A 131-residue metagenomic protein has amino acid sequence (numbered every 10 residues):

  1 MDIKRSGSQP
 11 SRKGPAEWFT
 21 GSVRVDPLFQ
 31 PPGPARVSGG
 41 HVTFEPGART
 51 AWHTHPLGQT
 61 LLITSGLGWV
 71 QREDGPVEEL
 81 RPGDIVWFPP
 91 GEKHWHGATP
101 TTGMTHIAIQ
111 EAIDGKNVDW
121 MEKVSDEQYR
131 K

Functional and structural regions predicted by a protein language model:
M1-V37, N117-K131: A short, N-terminal "cap"/entry segment at the start of jelly-roll beta-barrel domains of the cupin/DSBH fold
R24-P27, S38-H55, P90: Conserved short histidine dyad/triad with adjacent acidic residue
Q30, T54, L62, L80-P82 (+1 more regions): Conserved strand-loop elements at the edges of beta-sheets that form or border functional pockets
H41-E45, T54-V70, I109-A112: Short, conserved beta-strand element in jelly-roll/cupin
T50-W52, V70-Q71, F88, K93-P100: Short beta-strand His + acidic residue motifs that chelate non-heme Fe in jelly-roll/DSBH and cupin folds
T60, W87, T101-W120: A short hydrophobic beta-strand segment most commonly corresponding to one strand of the jelly-roll/cupin
D74-G91: Short acidic-glycine-tyrosine-enriched beta hairpin
